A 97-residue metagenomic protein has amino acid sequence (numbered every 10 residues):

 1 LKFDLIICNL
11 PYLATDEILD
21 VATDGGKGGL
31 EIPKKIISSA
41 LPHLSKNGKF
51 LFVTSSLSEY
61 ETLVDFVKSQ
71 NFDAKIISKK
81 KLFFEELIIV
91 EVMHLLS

Functional and structural regions predicted by a protein language model:
L1-I6: A short acidic, Gly/Pro-enriched loop at the edge of an enzyme's catalytic core that lines a small-molecule cofactor
N9-L10, L41: Hydrophobic alpha-helix-in-membranes signature
L10-K35: Mobile active-site "lid"/loop adjacent to the S-adenosyl-L-methionine
I32-L95: Conserved Class I SAM-dependent methyltransferase catalytic core
